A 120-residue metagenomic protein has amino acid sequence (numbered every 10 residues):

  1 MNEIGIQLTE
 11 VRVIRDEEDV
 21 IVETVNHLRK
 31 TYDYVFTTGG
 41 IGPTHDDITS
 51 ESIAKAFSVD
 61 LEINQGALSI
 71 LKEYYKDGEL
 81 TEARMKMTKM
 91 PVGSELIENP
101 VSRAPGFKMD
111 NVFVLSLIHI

Functional and structural regions predicted by a protein language model:
N2-I48, K55: N-terminal small/polar loop signature for handling phosphorylated ligands or for N-terminal nucleophile
I48-L117: Proline/glycine-rich low-complexity loops and linkers
